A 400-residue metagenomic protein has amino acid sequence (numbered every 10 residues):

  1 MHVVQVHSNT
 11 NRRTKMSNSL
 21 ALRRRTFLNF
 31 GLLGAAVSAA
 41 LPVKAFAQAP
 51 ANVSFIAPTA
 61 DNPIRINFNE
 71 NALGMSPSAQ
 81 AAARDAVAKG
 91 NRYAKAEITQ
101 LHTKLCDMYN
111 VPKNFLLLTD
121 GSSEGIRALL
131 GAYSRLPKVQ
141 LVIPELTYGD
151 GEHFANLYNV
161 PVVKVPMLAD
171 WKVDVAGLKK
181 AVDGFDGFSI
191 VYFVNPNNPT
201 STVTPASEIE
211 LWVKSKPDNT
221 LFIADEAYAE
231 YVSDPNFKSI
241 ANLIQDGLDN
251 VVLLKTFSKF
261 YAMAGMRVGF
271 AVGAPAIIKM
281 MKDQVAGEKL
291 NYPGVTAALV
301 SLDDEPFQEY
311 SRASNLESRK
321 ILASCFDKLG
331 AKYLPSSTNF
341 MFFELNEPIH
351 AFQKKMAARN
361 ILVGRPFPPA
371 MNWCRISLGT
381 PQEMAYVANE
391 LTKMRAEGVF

Functional and structural regions predicted by a protein language model:
H7-A35: N-terminal secretory signal peptides and thylakoid transit peptides that target proteins across membranes
G34, S38-R92, D107, G187: N-terminal "arm"/small-domain region of PLP-dependent enzymes with the aminotransferase-like
G90, Q100-Q140, Y158: Phosphate-binding glycine-rich loop
R135-F193: PLP-dependent aminotransferase-like
M167-A169, L316, F326-R359, L378: Conserved PLP-binding catalytic core of the aspartate aminotransferase-like
V175-D186, P199-F222, E226-S258: Active-site pre-lysine segment of PLP-dependent enzymes
N250-L334: PLP-dependent aminotransferase class I/II
K355-R359, F367-F400: PLP-dependent enzyme catalytic core of the Aspartate aminotransferase-like
